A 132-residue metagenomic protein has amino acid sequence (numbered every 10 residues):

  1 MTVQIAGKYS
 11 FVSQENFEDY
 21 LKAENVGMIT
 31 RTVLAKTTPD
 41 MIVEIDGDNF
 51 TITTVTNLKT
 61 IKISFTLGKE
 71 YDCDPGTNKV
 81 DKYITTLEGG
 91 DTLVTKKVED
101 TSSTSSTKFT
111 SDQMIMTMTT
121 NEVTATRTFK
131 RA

Functional and structural regions predicted by a protein language model:
M1-A132: Hydrophobic small-molecule pocket/channel-lining residues, especially in calycin-type beta-barrels
